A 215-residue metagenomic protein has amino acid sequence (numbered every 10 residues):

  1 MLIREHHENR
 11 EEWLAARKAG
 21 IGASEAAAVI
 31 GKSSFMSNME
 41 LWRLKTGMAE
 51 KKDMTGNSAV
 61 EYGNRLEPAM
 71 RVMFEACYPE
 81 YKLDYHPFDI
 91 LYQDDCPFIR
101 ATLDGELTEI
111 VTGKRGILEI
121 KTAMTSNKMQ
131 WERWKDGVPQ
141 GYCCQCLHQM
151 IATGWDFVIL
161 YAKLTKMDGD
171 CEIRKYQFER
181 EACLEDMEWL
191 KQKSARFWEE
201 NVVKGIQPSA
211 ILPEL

Functional and structural regions predicted by a protein language model:
M1-R65: Charged, glycine-rich intrinsically disordered N-terminal tails and low-complexity linkers that flank
L2-I3, E25-M39, E67, I110-T112 (+2 more regions): Phosphate-binding glycine-rich loops and adjacent basic patches that engage nucleotide phosphates, nucleic-acid
H6, S34-N38, L66, M70 (+3 more regions): Alpha-helical structural motif
W42, K52-Y85, Y142: N-terminal accessory/interface modules of nucleic-acid-binding and processing proteins
V60, C77-L103, L107-V202: Nucleic-acid nuclease catalytic cores
K163-T165, P208, L212: Glycine-rich and polybasic anion-binding loops at the starts of cofactor/ligand-binding domains
